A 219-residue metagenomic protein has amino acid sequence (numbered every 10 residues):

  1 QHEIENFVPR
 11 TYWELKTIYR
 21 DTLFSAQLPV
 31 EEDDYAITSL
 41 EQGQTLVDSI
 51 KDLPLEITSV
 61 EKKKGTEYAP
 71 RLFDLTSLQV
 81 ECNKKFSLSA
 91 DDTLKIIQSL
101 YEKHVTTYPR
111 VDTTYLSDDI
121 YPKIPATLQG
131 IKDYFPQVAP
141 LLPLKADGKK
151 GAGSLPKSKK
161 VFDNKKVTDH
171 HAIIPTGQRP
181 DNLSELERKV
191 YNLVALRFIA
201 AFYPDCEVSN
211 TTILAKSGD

Functional and structural regions predicted by a protein language model:
Q1-D219: Core catalytic DNA strand-manipulation module of type IA topoisomerases
